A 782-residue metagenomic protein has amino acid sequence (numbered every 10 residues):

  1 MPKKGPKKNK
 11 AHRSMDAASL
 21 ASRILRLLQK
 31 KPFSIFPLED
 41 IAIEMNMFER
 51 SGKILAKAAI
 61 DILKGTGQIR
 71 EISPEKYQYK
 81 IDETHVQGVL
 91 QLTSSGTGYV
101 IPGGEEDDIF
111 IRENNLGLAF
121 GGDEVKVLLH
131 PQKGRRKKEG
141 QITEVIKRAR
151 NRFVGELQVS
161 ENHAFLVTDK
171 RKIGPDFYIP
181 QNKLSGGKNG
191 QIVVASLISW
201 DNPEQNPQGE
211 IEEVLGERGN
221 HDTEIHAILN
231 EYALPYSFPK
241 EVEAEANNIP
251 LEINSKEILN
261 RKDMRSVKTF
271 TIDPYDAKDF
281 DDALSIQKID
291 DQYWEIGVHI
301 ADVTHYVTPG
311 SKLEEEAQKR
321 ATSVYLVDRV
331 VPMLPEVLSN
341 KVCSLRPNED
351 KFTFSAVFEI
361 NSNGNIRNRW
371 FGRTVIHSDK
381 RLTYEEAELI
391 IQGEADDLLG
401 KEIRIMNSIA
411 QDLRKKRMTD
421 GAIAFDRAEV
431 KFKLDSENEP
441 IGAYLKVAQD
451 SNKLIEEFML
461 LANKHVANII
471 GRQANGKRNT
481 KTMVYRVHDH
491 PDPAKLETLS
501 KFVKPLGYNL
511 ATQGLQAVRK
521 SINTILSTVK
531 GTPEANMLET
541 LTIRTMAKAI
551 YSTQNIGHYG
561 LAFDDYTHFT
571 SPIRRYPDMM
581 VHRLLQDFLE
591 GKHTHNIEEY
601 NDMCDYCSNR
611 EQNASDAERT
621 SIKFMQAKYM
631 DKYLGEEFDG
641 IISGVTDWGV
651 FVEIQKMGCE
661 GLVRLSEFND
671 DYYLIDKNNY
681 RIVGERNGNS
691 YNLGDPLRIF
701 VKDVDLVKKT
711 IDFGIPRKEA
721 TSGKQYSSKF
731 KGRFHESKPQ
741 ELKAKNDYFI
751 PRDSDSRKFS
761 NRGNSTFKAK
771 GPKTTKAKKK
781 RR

Functional and structural regions predicted by a protein language model:
P2-G297, T304-D350, R381, E388 (+1 more regions): Charge-lined substrate channels and their catalytic hotspots, especially those that engage the 3′ end of RNA
I43, N189, V194, S199-D201 (+6 more regions): Electropositive polyanion-binding surfaces
V86, D107-I109, K138, F153 (+8 more regions): Short beta-strand segments
L90-L92, L157, I642-G644, D703-D705: Non-cytosolic beta-sheet module surface loops
P102, T168, N361, D435 (+3 more regions): Acidic/polar residues at beta-strand termini and the immediately following turn/coil
D107-R112, I173-I179, G658-I675, G723: A short macromolecule-binding patch
D123, R664-V707, I711, Y726-E736: Intrinsically disordered, low-complexity linker and terminal regions at domain boundaries
I272, G714-G723: Positively charged, low-complexity, intrinsically disordered RNA-binding extensions
